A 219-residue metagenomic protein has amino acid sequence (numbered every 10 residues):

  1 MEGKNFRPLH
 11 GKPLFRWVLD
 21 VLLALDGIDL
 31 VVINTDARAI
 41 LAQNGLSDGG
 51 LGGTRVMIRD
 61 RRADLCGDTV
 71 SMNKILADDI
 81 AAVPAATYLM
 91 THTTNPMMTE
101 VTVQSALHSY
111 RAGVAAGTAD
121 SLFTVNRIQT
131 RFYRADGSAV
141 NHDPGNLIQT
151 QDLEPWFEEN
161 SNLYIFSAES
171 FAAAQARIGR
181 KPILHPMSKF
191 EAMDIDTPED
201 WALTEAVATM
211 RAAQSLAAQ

Functional and structural regions predicted by a protein language model:
M1-H10, Q43-V56, A82-A86, V103-Q104 (+4 more regions): N-proximal accessory regions
M1-T35: N-terminal glycine-rich phosphate-binding loop and ensuing alpha1 helix
I28, A85, A116-A119: Short, high-confidence coil segments that cap the C-terminus of an alpha-helix and link into the following beta-strand
D29-V32, L89, L122, I183: A structural signal for isolated positions on well-ordered beta-strands in alpha/beta enzyme cores
V32, R38-L89, M97-S105: Short phosphate-binding loop-to-helix
L41, F171-A172, W201: A generic structural signal for short hydrophobic patches within well-formed alpha-helices
D68-I75, T93-E191: Conserved core of the sugar-phosphate nucleotidyltransferase
H185-P186, E191-Q219: Hydrophobic helical membrane-anchoring modules
